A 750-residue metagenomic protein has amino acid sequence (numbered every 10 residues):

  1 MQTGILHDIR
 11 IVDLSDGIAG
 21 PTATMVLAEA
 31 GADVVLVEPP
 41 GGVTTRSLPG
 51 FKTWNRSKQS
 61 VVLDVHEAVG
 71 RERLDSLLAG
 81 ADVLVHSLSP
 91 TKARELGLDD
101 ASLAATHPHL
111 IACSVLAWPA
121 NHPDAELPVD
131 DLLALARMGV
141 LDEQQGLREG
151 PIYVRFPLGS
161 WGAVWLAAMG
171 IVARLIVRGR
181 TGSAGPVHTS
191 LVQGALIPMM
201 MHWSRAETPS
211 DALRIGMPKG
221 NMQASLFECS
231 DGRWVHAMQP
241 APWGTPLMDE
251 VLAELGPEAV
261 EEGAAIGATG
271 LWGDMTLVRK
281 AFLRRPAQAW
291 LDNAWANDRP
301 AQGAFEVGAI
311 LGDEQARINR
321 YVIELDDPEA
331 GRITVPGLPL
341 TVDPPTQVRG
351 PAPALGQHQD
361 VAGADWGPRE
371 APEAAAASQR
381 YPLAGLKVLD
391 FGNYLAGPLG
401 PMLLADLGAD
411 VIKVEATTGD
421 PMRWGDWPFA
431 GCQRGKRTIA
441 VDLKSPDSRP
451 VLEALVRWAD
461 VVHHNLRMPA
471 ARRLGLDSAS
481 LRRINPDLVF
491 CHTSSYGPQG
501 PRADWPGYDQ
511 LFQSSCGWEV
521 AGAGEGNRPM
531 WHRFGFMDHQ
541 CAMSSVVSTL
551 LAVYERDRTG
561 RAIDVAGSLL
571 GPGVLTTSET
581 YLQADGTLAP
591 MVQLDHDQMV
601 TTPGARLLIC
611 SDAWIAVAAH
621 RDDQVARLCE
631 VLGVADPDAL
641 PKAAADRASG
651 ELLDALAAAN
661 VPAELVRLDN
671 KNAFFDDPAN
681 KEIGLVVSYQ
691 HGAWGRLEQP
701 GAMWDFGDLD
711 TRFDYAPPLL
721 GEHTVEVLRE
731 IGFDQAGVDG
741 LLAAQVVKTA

Functional and structural regions predicted by a protein language model:
M1-R10, R214, L226-S230, G273 (+5 more regions): Terminal low-complexity tails and localization/encapsulation signals of metabolic enzymes
M1-S183, L213, L277, A281 (+7 more regions): N-terminal helix-loop segment corresponding to the beta1-alpha1 unit of nucleotide/adenylate-binding folds
D33-V34, W295-I310, V411, A657-N672 (+1 more regions): Short, well-structured beta-strand/strand-turn elements
A117-P119, L191-L196, D231-R233, Q239-G244 (+6 more regions): Glycine-rich beta-alpha junction loops
L133, V154-V172, L191-M200, M222 (+4 more regions): Mid-domain beta-loop-alpha active-site segment that forms a flexible, acidic cofactor/metal-binding surface
P151-G162, G182-P186, I215-P218, M222-A224 (+8 more regions): A short glycine-threonine-serine/GTX helix/turn-capping micro-motif
M169-G216, A224, W290, G303-V307 (+2 more regions): Substrate-binding/catalytic subdomain of NAD(P)-dependent oxidoreductase enzymes
Q223-A301, A376, D597-M599, P603-A663: Aromatic-enriched alpha-helical interface/lid elements that frame and gate functional surfaces
